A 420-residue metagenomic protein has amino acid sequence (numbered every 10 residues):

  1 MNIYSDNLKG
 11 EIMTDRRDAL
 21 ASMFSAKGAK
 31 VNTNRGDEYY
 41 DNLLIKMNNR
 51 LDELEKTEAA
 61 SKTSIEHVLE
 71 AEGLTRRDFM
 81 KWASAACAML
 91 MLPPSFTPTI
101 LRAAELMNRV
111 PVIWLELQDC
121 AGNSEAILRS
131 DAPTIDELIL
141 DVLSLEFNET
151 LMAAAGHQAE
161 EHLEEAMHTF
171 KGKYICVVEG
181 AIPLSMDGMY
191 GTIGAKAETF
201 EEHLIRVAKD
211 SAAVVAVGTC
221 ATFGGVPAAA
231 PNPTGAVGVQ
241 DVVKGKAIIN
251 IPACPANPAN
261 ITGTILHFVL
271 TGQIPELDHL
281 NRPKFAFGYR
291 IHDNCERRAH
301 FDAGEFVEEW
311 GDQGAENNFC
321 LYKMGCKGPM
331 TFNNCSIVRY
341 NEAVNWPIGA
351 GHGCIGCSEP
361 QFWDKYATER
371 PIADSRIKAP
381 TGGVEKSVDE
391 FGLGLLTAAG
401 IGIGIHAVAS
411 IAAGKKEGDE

Functional and structural regions predicted by a protein language model:
N2-L74: N-terminal secretory signal peptides
K27, D78-I100: N-terminal export signals
A104-R109, S124, T134-A253, G263-I265 (+1 more regions): Metabolite-binding pocket within alpha/beta catalytic cores that recognizes anionic/polar moieties
D119-A126: Short N-terminal binding/cap micro-motifs at the start of the first secondary-structure element
A259, L266, L270-R339: A conserved mid-domain beta-alpha-beta active-site/ligand-binding segment of alpha/beta enzyme cores
Q313-G314, V338-P347, T368-K378: Short cysteine/histidine-rich metal-coordination sites, predominantly Zn2+-binding motifs
G383-L395: Juxtamembrane/start-of-transmembrane alpha-helix segments at the extracytoplasmic/lumenal side of membrane anchors
G400-A413: Alpha-helical transmembrane segments
